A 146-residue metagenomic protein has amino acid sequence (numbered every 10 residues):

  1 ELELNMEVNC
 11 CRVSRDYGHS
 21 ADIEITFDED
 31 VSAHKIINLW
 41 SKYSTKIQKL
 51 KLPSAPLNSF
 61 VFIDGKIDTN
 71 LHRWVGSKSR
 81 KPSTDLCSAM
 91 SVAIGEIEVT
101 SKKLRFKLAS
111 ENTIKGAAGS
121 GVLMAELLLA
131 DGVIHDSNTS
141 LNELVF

Functional and structural regions predicted by a protein language model:
E1-K102: C-terminal substrate-binding/catalytic lobe of Rossmann-fold NAD(P)-dependent oxidoreductases
K103-F146: Generic C-terminus detector
